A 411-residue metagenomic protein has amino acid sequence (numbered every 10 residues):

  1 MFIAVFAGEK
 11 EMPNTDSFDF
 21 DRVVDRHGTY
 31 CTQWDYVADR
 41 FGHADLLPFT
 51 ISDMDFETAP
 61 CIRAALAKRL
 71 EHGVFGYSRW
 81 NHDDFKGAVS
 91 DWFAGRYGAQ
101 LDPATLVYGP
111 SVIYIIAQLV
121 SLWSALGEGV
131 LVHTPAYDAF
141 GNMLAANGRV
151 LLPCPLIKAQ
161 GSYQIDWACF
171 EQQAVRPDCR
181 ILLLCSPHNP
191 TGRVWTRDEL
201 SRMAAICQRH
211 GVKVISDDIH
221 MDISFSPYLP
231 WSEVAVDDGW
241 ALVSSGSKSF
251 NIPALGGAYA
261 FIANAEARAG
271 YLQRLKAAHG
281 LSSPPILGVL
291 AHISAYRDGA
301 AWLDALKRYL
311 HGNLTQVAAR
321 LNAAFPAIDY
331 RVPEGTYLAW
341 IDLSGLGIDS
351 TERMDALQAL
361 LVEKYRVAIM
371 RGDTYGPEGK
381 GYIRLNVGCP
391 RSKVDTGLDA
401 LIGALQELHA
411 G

Functional and structural regions predicted by a protein language model:
M1-E11: Short, Lys/Arg-enriched N-terminal segments with co-localized hydrophobic residues within the first ~10-30 amino acids
A4, S350-T351, L360-I369, T374-G411: PLP-dependent enzyme catalytic core of the Aspartate aminotransferase-like
P13-S111, Q118, A295-Y296, L408-G411: N-terminal small-domain helix-loop-helix segment of the aminotransferase-like
F75-A205, D222-A235, A241: Conserved core of the PLP fold type I
A241-A323, D329-P333: PLP-dependent aminotransferase class I/II
L310-H311, A324-K364: Conserved PLP-binding catalytic core of the aspartate aminotransferase-like
